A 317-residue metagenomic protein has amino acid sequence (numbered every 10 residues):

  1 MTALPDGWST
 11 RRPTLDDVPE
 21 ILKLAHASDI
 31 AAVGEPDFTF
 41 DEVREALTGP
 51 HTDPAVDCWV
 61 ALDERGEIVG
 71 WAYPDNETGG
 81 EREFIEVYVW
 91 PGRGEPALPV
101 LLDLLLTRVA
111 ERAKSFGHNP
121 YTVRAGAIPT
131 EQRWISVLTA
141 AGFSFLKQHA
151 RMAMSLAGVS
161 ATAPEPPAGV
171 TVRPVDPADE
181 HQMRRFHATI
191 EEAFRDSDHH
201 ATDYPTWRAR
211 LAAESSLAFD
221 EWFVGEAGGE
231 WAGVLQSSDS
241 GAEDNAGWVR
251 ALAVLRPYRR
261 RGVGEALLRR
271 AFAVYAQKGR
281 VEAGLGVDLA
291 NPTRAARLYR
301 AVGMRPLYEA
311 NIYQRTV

Functional and structural regions predicted by a protein language model:
M1-T2, N76-V170, N311-R315: Acyl-donor-binding surface of acyltransferase catalytic domains
S9-K23, T171-A188: A short beta-loop-alpha structural element at the N-terminal edge of CoA-dependent acyl/N-acetyltransferase catalytic
K23-F38, A46, P50-H51, A188-T202 (+1 more regions): Helix-loop element at the rim of GNAT/NAT acetyltransferase active sites that forms part of the acceptor-substrate
H26-F116, A127, A227-G228, A232-A246 (+1 more regions): Conserved donor-binding loop and adjoining core beta-sheet/short helix segment in diverse acyl/aminoacyl transferases
E95-E111, V254, R260-Q277, E282 (+1 more regions): Conserved acetyl-CoA-binding loop-helix of GNAT-fold acetyltransferases
V123-A125, V249, A283-V287: Conserved hydrophobic beta-strand within the GNAT/NAT acetyltransferase core sheet that lines the active-site cleft
L138, Y299, M304: Conserved active-site tyrosine of GNAT-family acetyltransferases
R195-S240, V249-L252, R256: Phosphate-binding active sites in nucleotide-utilizing proteins
